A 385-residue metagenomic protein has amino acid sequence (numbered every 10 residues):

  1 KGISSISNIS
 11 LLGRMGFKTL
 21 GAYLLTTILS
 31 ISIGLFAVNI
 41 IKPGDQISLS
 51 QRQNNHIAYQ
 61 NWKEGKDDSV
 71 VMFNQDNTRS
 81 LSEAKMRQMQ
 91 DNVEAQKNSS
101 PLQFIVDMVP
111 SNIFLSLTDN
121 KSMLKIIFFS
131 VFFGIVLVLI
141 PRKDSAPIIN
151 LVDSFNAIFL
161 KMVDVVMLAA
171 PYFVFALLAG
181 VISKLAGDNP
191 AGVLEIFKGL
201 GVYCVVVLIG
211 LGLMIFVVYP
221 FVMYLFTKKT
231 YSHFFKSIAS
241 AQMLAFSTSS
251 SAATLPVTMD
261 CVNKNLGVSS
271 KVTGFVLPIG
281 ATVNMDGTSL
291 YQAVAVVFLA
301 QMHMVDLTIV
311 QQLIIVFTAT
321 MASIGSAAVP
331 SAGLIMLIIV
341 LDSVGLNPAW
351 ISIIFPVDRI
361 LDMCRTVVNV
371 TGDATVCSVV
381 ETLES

Functional and structural regions predicted by a protein language model:
K1, L35, V131-I135, F173-G180 (+7 more regions): Transmembrane alpha-helix boundary and packing residues in multipass membrane permease domains and related
G2-L11, Q46, I140-A146, S154 (+5 more regions): Juxtamembrane helix-boundary/capping and inter-helix hinge elements in multi-pass membrane proteins
L11-R14, K18, L115, N150-D164 (+6 more regions): Short amphipathic alpha-helical coupling elements at transmembrane boundaries
K18-A22, I28, S32, F36-S48 (+1 more regions): Signature of multi-pass transmembrane helix bundles
K18-L29, F155-A157, L200-V218, F235-L244 (+3 more regions): Small-residue-enriched core segments of transmembrane alpha-helices in multipass membrane transport and channel
Q46, A293-S385: Transmembrane alpha-helical segments and their short flanking loops that form helix-hairpins/helix-helix interfaces
N120-K125, D164-M167, Y224-F234, L266-T273 (+3 more regions): Membrane-interfacial loop-to-helix junctions in multi-pass transporters
S240-S323, V376-C377, E384-S385: Helix-loop-helix junctions within the multi-pass membrane cores of secondary transporters/permeases
